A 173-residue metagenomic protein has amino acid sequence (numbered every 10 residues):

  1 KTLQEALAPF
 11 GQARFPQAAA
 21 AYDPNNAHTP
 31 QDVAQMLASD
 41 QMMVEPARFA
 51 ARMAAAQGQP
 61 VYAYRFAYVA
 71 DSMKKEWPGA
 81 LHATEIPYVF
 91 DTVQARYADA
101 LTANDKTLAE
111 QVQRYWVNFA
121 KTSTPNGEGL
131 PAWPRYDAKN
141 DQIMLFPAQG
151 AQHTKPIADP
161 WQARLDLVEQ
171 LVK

Functional and structural regions predicted by a protein language model:
K1-A103, Y115, T122: Substrate-gating cap/lid region and adjacent catalytic-acid/histidine neighborhood within extracellular/lumenal
A63-R65, N126-R135: Surface-exposed patches in mature extracellular/periplasmic domains of secreted proteins
S72-E76, I143, T154-I157: Short, solvent-exposed polar/charged micro-motifs at secondary-structure junctions
A80-L81, E110, Y136-A138: A structural signal for short secondary-structure junctions
L101-T102, K106, T154-A158: Short, flexible active-site recognition loops that position polar ligands and cofactors
D105-E128: Non-catalytic, well-ordered alpha-helical segments in soluble enzyme domains
L130-A148: Active-site-proximal substrate-binding core of FAD-dependent oxidoreductases
Q149-K173: Tryptophan-rich aromatic "cage" segments
